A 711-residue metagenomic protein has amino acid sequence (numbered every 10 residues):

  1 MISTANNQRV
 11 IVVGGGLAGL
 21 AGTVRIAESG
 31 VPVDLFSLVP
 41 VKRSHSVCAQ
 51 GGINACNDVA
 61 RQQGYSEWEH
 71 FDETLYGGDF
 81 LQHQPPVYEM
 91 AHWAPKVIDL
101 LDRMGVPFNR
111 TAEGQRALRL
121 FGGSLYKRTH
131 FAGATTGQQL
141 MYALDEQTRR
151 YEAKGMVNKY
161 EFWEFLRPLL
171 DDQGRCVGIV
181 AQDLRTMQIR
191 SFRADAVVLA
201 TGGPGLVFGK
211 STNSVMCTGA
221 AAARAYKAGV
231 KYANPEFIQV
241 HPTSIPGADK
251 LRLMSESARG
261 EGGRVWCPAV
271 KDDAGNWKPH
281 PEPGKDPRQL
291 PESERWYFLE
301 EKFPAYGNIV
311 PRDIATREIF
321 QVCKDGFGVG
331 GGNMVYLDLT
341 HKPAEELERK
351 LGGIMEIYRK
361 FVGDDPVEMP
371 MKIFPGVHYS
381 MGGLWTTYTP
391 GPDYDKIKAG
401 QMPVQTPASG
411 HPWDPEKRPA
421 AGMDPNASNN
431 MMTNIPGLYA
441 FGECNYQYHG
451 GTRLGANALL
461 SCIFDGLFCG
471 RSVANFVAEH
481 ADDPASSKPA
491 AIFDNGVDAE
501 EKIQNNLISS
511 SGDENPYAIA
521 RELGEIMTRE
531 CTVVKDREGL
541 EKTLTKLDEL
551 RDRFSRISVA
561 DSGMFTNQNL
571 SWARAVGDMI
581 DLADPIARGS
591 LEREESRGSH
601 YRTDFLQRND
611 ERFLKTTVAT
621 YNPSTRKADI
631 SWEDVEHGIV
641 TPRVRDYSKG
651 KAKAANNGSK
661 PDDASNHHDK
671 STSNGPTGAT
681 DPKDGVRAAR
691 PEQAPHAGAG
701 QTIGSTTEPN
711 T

Functional and structural regions predicted by a protein language model:
N6-Q8, M187-A196, N434-I435: Core beta-strand elements of the Rossmann-like FAD/NAD(P) dinucleotide-binding domain in flavoenzyme oxidoreductases
R9-L35: N-terminal Rossmann-like FAD-binding beta1-loop-alpha1 element of flavoenzymes
E28-A49: Glycine-rich FAD pyrophosphate-binding loop
A55-M90: Glycine-rich active-site loop/strand segments that organize a redox cofactor
V97, D102-Q188, R193, A200 (+3 more regions): Conserved redox-cofactor binding core of oxidoreductases
A196-R252, K324, V329, H449-S472: Glycine-rich loop(s) and the adjacent beta-strand/alpha-helix scaffold that form part
R224, V230-D365, M369-K372, P403-R418 (+2 more regions): An anion/pyrophosphate-binding glycine-rich loop and adjacent beta-alpha core in soluble alpha-beta enzymes
F476-T566: Long, amphipathic alpha-helical stalk/connector segments used for oligomerization, subunit docking, or mechanical
